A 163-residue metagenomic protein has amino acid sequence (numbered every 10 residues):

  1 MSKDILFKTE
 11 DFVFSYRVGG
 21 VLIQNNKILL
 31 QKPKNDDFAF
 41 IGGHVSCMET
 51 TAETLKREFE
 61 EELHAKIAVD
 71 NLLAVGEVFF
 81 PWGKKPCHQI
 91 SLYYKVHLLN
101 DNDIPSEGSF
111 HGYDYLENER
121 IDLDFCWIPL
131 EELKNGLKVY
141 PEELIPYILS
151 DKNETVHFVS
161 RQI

Functional and structural regions predicted by a protein language model:
M1-G19: Acidic, metal-coordinating catalytic segment for phosphate/diphosphate chemistry, firing primarily on the Nudix
S15-G19, Q89-Y93, D122: Short hydrophobic/aromatic beta-strand or adjacent loop that forms the aromatic wall/cage of a ligand/substrate-binding
L22, K95-H97, W127-P129: Short, well-ordered beta-strand micro-motif
Q24-E61: Conserved Nudix-box catalytic region and its N-terminal flanking loop in Nudix hydrolases and closely related
N26-I28, N35-D37, S46, V75-V78 (+1 more regions): Short, charged/polar surface micro-motifs in flexible loops or helix N-caps
D37-F38, I104-P105, F110-I163: Nudix hydrolase/Nudix homology domain
K66-V75: A short coil-to-beta-strand element that immediately follows conserved catalytic motifs
F80-F110, Y147-I148: Active-site-adjacent beta-strand/loop module that shapes the phosphate/pyrophosphate-binding cleft
